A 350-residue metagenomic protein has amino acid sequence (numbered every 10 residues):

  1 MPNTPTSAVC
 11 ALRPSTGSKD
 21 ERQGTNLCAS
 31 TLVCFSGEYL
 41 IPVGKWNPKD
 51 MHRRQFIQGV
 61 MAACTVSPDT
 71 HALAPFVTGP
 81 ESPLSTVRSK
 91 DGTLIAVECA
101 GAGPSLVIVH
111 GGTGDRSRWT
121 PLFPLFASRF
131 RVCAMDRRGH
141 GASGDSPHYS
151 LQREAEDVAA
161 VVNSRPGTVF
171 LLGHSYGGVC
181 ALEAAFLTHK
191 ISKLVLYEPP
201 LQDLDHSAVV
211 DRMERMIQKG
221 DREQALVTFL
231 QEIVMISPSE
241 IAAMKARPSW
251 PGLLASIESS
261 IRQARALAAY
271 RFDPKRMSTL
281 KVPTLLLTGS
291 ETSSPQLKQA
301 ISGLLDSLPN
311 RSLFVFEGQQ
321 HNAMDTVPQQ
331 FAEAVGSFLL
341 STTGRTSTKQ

Functional and structural regions predicted by a protein language model:
C28, C34, G44-N47, Q55-L73: N-terminal export signals
F76-L94: N-terminal cap/lid segment of alpha/beta-hydrolase-fold proteins
S89, T93-G144: Conserved HGGG/HGGXW glycine-rich cap/lid loop of the alpha/beta-hydrolase fold
P121, C133-L172, Y176, E333: Active-site loop/oxyanion-hole signature of alpha/beta-hydrolase fold enzymes
T168-D203: Conserved hydrolase catalytic core segment
P248-D273: Hydrophobic, aromatic-rich cap/lid helix
T284-Q319: Conserved loop-alpha-helix segment in the C-terminal half of the alpha/beta-hydrolase fold that carries the catalytic
Q319-P328: Catalytic histidine-centered segment of alpha/beta-hydrolase-like enzymes
